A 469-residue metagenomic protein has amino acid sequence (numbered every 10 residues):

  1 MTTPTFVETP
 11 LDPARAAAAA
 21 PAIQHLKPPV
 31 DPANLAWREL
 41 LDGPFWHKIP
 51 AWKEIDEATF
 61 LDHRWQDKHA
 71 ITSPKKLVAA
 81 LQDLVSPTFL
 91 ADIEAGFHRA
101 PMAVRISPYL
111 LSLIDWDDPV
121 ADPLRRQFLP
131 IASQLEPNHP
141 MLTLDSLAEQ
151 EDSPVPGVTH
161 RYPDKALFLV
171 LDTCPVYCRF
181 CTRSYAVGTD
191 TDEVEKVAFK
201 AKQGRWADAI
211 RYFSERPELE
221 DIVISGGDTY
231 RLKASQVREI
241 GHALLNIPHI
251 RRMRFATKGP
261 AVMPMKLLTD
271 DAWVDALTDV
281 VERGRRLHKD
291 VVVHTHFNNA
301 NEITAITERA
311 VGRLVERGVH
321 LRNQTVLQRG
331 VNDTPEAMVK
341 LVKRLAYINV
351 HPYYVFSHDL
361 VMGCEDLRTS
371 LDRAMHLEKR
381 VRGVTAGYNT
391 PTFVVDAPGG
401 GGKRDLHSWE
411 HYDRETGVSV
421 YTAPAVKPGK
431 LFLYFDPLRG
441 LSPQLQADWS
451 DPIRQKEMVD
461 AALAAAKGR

Functional and structural regions predicted by a protein language model:
T2-R161: Flexible, acidic/Gly-rich N-terminal and inter-domain linker regions that tether and position cofactor-handling modules
T5-P10, R373-R469: C-terminal accessory extensions appended to soluble enzyme cores
I106, E151-S184: N-terminal pre-triad scaffold of radical SAM enzymes
L110, C178, Y353: Conserved, mostly hydrophobic/aromatic
Q150, Y162, A201-R205, I306: Short secondary-structure boundary/capping elements
C181-E193: Iron-sulfur (Fe-S) cluster-binding segments and ferredoxin-like electron-carrier domains, especially [2Fe-2S]
T182, K196-A198, K202-Q203, F213-R216: Intrinsically disordered, low-complexity linker/loop segments enriched in Gly/Pro and charged/polar residues
G204-P217, D221, Y230-T385: Conserved AdoMet/S-adenosylmethionine-binding subsite of the radical SAM
